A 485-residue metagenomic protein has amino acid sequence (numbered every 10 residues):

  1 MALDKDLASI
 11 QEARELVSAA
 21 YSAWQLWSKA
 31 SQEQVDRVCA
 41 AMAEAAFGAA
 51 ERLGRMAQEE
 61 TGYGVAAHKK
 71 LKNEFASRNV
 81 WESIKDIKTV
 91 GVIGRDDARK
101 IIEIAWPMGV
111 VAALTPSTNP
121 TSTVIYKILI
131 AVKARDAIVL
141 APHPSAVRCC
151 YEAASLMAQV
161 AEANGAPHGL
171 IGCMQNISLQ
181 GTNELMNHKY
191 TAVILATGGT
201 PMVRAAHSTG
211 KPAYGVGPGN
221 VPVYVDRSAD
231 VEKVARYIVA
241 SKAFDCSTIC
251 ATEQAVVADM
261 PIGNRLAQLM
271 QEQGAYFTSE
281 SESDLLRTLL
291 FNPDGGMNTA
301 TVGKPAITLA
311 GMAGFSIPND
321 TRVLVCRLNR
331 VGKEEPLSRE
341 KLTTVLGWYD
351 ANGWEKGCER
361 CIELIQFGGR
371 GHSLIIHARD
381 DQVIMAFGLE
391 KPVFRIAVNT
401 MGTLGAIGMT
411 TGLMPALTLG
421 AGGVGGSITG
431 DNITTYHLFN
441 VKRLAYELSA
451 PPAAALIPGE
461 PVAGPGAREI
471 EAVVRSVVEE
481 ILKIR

Functional and structural regions predicted by a protein language model:
M1-I102, I130, E272, I484: N-terminal Rossmann-like NAD(P)+-binding subdomain of aldehyde/semialdehyde dehydrogenases
A2, F315-R485: Conserved C-terminal structural/oligomerization subdomain of aldehyde/semialdehyde dehydrogenase
D6-L7, I125, V203-G332: ALDH superfamily catalytic-core signature
L16-S18, G215-G217, C246-C250, E335-L342 (+1 more regions): Short, flexible turn/loop "capping" segments at secondary-structure junctions
Y21-S28, A112, A255-A258, L342-G353 (+1 more regions): Short, well-ordered beta-strand elements within core beta-sheets of diverse protein domains
S28-E33, P167-I171, F244-C250, Y276-R287 (+4 more regions): Flexible, glycine/charged-enriched surface loops at secondary-structure junctions
T89-K233: Rossmann-like NAD(P) dinucleotide-binding subdomain of oxidoreductase/dehydrogenase enzymes
